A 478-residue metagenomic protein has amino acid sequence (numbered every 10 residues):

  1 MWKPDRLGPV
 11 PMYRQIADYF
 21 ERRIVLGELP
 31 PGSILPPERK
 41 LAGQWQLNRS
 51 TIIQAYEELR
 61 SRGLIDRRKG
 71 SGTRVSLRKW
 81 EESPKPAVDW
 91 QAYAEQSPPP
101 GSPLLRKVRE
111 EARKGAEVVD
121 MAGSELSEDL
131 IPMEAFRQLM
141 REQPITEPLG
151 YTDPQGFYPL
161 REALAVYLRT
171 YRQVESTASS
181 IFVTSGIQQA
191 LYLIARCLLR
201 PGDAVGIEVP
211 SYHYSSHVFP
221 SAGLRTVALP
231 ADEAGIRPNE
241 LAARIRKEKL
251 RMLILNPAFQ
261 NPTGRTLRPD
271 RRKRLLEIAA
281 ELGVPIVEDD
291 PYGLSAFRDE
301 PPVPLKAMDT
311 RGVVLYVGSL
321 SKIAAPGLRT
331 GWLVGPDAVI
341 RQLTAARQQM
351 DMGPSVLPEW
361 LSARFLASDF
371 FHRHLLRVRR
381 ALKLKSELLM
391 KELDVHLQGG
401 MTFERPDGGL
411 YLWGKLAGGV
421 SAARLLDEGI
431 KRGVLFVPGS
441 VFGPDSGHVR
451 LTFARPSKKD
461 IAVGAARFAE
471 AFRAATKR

Functional and structural regions predicted by a protein language model:
M1-M140, T344, Q348-P354, L366 (+7 more regions): N-terminal basic, amphipathic alpha-helical segments
L47, G335, W413-G418, L435-R473: Conserved PLP-binding active-site segment of the aspartate aminotransferase-like
D66-R67, S176, F436: Short beta-strand "wing" residues that participate in macromolecule-binding interfaces
G70-S71, P301, A307-Q342: Active-site PLP attachment segment
E147-L282, G293-S295, E300-R311, K459 (+2 more regions): Conserved core of the PLP fold type I
A338-Q342, W360-R380: Amphipathic alpha-helix from the class-I
R380-M390, T402-K415: Conserved glycine-rich beta-strand-loop-beta hairpin in the small C-terminal domain of fold type I
